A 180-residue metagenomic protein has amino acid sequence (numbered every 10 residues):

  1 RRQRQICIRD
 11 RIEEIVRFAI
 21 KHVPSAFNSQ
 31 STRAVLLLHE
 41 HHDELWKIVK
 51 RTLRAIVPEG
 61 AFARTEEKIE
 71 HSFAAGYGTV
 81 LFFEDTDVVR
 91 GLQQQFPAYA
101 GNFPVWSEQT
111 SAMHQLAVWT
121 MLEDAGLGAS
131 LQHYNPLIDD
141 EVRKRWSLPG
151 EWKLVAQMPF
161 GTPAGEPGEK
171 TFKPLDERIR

Functional and structural regions predicted by a protein language model:
Q3-C7: Short, small-residue-biased leader/transition segments that mark boundaries at the very start of proteins
E13-R17: Short amphipathic alpha-helical segments
I20, T86, Q95-R143: Small-aliphatic-rich amphipathic alpha-helix that forms the alpha element of a beta-alpha
K21-N28: Glycine-rich phosphate/pyrophosphate-binding beta-alpha loops
N28-S111: Glycine/small-residue-rich phosphate/adenosyl-binding loop
R54-V57, E70, W146-K170: A glycine-rich helix N-cap at a beta->alpha junction
T79-L81, Q157-P159, R178: Conserved hydrophobic/aromatic beta-strand scaffold that supports enzyme active sites
G168-R180: Phosphate/diphosphate-binding glycine-rich loops and adjacent basic-rich segments that engage nucleotide
